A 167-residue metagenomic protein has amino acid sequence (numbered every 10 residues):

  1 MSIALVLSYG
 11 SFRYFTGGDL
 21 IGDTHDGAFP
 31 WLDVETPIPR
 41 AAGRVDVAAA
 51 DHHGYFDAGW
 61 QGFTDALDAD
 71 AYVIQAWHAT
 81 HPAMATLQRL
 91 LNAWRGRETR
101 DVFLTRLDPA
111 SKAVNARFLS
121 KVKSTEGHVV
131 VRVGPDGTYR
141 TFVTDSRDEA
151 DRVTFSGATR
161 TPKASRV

Functional and structural regions predicted by a protein language model:
M1-A85: Active-site-proximal loop/helix segments of hydrolase catalytic cores
A71-V167: Binuclear metal-ion centers of metallo-dependent hydrolases, dominated by the metallo-beta-lactamase
